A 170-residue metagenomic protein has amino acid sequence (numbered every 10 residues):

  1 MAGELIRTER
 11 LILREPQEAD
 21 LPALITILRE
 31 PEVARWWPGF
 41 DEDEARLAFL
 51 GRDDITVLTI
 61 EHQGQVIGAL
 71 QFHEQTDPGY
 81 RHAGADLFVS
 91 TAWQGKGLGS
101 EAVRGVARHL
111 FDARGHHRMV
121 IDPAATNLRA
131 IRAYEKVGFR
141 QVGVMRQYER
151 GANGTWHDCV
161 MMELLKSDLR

Functional and structural regions predicted by a protein language model:
M1-L47, D168-R170: A short, well-structured alpha-helix characteristic of acyl/acetyltransferase catalytic modules
A2, N153-R170: Terminal substrate-recognition subdomain of acyl/acetyltransferases
R35-Q94, H109, L165-L169: Acetyl-CoA-dependent GNAT
Q65-G68, R129, W156: Glycine-rich acetyl-CoA-binding "A-motif" of GNAT/NAT acetyltransferases
E74, V120-P123, R140-H157: Conserved catalytic-core motifs of GNAT/GCN5-like acyltransferases
G95-D112, L128-K136: Conserved acetyl-CoA-binding loop-helix of GNAT-fold acetyltransferases
D112-D122: Conserved GNAT acetyl-CoA-binding A-motif
Y134, F139, M162: Conserved active-site tyrosine of GNAT-family acetyltransferases
